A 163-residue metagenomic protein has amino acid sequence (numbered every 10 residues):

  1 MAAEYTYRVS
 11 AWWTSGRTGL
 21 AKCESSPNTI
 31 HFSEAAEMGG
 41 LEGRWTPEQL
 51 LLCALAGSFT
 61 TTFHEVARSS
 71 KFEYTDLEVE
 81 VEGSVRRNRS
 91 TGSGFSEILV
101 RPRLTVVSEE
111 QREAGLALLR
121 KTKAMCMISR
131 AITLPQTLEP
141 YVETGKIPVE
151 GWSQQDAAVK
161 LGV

Functional and structural regions predicted by a protein language model:
M1-C53, H64-V163: Extended beta-strand/beta-hairpin segments
S58-F59: Alpha-helical metal-binding/catalytic segments enriched in His/Glu/Asp
